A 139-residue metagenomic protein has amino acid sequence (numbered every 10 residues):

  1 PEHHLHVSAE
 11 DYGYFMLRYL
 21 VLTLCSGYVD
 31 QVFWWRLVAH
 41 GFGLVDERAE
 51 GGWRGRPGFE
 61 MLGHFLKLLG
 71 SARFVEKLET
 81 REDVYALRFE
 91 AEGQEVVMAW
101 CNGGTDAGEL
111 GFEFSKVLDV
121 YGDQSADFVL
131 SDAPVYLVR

Functional and structural regions predicted by a protein language model:
P1-G63, K67, K77-E82, E92: Aromatic/acidic polysaccharide-binding cleft in carbohydrate-active enzymes
Q31-W35, M98-W100, L118: Conserved active-site loop/cleft motifs that coordinate metal ions or position small ligands
A39-H40, T105, D123: Surface-exposed, flexible loop/turn segments at secondary-structure boundaries
E79-E113: Carbohydrate-binding surface patches
G111-D123: Solvent-exposed beta-hairpin/edge-strand motifs
D123-R139: C-terminal beta-strand-rich structural cap/linker in extracellular carbohydrate-active enzymes
